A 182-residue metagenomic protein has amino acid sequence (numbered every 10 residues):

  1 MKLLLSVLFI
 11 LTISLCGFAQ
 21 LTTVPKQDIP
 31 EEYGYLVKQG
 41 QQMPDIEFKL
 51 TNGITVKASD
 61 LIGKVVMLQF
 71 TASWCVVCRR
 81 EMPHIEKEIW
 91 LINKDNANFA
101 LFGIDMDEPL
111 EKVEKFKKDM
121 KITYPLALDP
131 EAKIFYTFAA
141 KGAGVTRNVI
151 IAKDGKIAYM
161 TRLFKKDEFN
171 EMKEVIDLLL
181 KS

Functional and structural regions predicted by a protein language model:
M1-L5: Positively charged n-region of N-terminal signal peptides that target proteins for export
S6-C16: Bacterial N-terminal signal peptides
A19-D45: N-proximal helix/coil linker or "cap" segments that precede and/or mark the start of modular domains
D45-V66, F138: A short beta-strand-turn-helix
I62, F70-K87: Conserved redox-active cysteine motifs that mediate thiol-disulfide chemistry, especially di-cysteine Cys-X(1-2)-Cys
M67-L68, L101: Hydrophobic beta-strand anchors of alpha/beta hydrolase catalytic cores
R79-M120, A132-T137: Structural microenvironment flanking redox-active thiols in thiol-disulfide oxidoreductases
K118-T123, D129-L178: Thiol/disulfide oxidoreductase modules built on the thioredoxin-like
